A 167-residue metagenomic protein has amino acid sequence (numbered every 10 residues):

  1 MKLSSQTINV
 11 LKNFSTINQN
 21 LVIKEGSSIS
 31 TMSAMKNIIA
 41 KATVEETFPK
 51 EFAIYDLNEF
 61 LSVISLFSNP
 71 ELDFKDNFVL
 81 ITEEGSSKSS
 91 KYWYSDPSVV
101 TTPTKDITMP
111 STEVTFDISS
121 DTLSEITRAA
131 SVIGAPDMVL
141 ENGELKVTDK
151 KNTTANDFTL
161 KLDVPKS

Functional and structural regions predicted by a protein language model:
M1-Y94, M109-S167: DNA polymerase processivity clamps
V100-T102: Acidic/charged, solvent-exposed loop-and-adjacent secondary-structure segments enriched in E/D, K/R, S/T, and G/P
